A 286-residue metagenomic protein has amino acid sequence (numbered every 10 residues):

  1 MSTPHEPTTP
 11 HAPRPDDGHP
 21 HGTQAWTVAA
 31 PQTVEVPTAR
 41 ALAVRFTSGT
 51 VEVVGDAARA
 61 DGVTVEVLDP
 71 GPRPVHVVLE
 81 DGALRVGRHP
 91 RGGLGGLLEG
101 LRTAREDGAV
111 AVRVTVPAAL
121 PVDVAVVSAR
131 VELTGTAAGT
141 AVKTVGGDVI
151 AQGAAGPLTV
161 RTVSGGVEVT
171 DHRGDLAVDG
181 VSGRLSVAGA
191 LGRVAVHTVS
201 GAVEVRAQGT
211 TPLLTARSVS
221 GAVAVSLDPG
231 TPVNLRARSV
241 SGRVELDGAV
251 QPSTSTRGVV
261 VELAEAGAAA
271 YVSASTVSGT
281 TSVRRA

Functional and structural regions predicted by a protein language model:
M1-P72, G92-V116, Q251-A268: Short acidic/polar N-terminal linker immediately downstream of export determinants
A30-P37, E80-P157, G166-T170, L185-V187 (+1 more regions): Right-handed parallel beta-helix
R40, G49, R59-D61, E80-L84 (+13 more regions): Beta-strand-connecting loop/turn residues
L42-V44, V124, V142, V196 (+1 more regions): Active-site alpha-helical segments that house and flank conserved acidic catalytic motifs for diphosphate chemistry
D171-H172, L176-G180, V187-A286: Short, surface-exposed interaction patches in beta-rich subdomains that mediate adhesion/assembly near membranes
